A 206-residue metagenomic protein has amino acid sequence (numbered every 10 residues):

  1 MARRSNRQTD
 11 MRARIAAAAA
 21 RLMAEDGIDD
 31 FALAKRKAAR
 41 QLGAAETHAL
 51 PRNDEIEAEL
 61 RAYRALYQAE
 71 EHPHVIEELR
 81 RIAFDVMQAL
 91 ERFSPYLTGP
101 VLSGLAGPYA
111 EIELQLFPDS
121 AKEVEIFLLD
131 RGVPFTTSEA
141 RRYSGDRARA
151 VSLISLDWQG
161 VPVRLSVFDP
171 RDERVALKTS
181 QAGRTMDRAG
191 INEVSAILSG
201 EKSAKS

Functional and structural regions predicted by a protein language model:
A2-I28, K35-P108, D119-S206: Catalytic core of pol beta-like nucleotidyltransferases
